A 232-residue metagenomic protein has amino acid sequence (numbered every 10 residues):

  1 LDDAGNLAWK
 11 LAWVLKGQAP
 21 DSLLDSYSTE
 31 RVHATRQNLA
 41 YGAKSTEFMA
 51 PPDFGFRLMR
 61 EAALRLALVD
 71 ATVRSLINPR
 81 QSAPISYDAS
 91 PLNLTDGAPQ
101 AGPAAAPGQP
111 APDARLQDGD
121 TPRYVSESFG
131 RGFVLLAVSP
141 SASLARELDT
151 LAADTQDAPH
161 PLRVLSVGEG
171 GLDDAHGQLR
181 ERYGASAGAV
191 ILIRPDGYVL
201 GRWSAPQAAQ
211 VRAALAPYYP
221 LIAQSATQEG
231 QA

Functional and structural regions predicted by a protein language model:
L1-D3: A conserved FAD-binding loop/helix module that cradles the flavin
G5, W9-L15: Active-site-adjacent scaffolding segments
W13-A232: Helical substrate-recognition/capping region of FAD-dependent monooxygenase/halogenase enzymes
